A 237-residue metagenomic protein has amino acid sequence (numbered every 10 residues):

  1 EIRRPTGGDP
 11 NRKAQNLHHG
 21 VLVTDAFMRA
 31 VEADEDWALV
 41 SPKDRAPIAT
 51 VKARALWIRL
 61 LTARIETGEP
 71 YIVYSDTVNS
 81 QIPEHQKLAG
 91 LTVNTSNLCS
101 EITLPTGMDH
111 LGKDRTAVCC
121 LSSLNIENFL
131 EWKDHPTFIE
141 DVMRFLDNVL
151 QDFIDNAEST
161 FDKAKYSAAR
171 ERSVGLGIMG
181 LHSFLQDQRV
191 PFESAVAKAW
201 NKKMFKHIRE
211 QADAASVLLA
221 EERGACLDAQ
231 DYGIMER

Functional and structural regions predicted by a protein language model:
E1, S122-S123, R172-D187: Contiguous, well-ordered alpha-helical segments that form the cores/surfaces of helical PPI scaffolds
E1-S123, F129-E131, H135, T160-K165 (+4 more regions): Active-site cavity-forming subdomains of large catalytic enzyme subunits
V21, T50-R54, P136, E140-M143 (+3 more regions): Electropositive phosphate-/nucleotide-binding environments in soluble metabolic enzymes
I72, I126, M179, F184 (+1 more regions): Short, electropositive, low-hydrophobicity segments enriched in small/polar residues
D76, S183-L185, A197, Y232: Ubiquitous "structural anchor" signal
V118, L124-E127, Q151, D155 (+1 more regions): Short connector loops/turns at beta-strand edges and beta->alpha or beta->beta junctions
D141-K165, A169, S173, V190-R237: Internal maturation/activation junctions in enzymes
